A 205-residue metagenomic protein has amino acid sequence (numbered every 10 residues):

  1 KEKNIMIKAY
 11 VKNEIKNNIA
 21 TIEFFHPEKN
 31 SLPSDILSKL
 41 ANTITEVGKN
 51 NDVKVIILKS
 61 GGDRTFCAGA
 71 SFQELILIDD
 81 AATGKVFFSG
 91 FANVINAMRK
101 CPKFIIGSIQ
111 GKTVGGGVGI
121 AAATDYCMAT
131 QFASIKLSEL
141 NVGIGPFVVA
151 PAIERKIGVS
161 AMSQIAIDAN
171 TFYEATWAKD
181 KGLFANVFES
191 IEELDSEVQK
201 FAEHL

Functional and structural regions predicted by a protein language model:
N4-K59, N96: Conserved CoA-thioester-binding segment of acyl-CoA-metabolizing enzymes
I22, K39-L40, L58, S71 (+3 more regions): Terminal peptide-recognition signature
F24-E28, D79, I109, G182-L183: Short, histidine-centered active-site or binding-site loop motifs used for metal coordination, general acid-base
S60-V94, T113: Glycine- (often His-adjacent) and acidic-residue-rich active-site loop that binds/positions the CoA thioester
A97-G116, I120-L205: Crotonase-fold acyl-CoA enzyme core
